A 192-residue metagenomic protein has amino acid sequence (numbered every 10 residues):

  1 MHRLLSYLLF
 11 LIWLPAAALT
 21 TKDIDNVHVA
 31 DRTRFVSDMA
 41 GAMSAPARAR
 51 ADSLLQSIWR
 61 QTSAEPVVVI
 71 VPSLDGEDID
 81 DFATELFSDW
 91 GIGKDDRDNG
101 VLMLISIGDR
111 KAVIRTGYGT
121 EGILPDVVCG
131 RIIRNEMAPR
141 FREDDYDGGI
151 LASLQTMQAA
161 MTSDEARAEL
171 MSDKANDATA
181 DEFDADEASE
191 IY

Functional and structural regions predicted by a protein language model:
H2-F10: Sec-dependent signal peptide recognition, specifically the positively charged N-region followed immediately by
L9-A18: Hydrophobic h-region of N-terminal signal peptides that target proteins for export in Gram-negative bacteria
L19-I191: Folded, non-transmembrane soluble domains that reside on the lumenal/extracytoplasmic side of membranes
